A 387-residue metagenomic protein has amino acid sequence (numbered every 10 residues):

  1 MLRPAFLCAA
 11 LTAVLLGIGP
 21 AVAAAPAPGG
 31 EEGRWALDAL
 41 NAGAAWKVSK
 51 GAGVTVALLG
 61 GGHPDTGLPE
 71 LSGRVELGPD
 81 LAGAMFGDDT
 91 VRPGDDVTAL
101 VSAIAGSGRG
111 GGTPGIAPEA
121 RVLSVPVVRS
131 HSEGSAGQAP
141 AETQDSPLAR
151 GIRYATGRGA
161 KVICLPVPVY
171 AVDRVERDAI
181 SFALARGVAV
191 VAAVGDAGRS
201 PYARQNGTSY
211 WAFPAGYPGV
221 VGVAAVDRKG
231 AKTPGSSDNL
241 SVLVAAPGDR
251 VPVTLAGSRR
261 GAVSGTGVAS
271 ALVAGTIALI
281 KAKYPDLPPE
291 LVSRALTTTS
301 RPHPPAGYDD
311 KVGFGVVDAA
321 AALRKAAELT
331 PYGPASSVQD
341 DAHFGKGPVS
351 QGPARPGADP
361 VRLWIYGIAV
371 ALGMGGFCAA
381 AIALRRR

Functional and structural regions predicted by a protein language model:
L2-G53, P69-E70: Protease zymogen maturation seam
L16-E31, A354-R362, I382-R387: C-terminal region of N-terminal signal peptides and the immediate post-cleavage residues of exported proteins
N41-M85: Acidic-leg catalytic submotif of subtilisin-like serine proteases
G61-T66, L81-A84, R109-G110, V128-S132 (+5 more regions): Solvent-exposed loop/turn segments at secondary-structure junctions within structured extracellular/periplasmic domains
M85-V169: Subtilisin-like peptidase catalytic core
V127, G248-F314: Hydrolase catalytic cores
R158-A256: Catalytic-core segments of hydrolase enzymes
Y284-A381: C-terminal subdomain of the subtilisin-like protease fold in secreted/lumenal serine endopeptidases
